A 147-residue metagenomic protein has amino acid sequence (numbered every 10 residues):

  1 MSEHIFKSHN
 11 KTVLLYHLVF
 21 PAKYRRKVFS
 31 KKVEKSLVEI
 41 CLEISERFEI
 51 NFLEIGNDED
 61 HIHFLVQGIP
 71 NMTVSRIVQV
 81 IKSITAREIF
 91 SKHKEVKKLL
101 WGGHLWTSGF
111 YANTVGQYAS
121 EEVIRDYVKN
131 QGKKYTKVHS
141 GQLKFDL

Functional and structural regions predicted by a protein language model:
M1-L147: Basic nucleic-acid-binding interfaces
